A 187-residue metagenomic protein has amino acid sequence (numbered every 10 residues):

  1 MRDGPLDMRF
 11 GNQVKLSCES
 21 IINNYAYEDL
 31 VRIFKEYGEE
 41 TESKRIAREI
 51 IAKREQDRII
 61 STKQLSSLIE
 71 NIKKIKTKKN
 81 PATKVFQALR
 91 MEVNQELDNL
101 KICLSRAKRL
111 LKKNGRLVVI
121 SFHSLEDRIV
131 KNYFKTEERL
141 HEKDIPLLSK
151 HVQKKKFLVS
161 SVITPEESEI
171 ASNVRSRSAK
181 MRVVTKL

Functional and structural regions predicted by a protein language model:
M1-L187: S-adenosyl-L-methionine-dependent methyltransferase catalytic core, i.e., the SAM/SAH-binding region
